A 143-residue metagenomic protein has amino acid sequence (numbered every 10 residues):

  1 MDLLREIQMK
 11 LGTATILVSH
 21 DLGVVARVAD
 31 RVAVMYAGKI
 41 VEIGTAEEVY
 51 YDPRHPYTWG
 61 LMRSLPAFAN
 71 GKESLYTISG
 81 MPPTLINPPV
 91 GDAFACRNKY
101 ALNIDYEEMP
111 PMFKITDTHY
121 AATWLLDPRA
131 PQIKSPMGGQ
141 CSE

Functional and structural regions predicted by a protein language model:
M1-E73: P-loop NTP-binding/switch modules centered on Walker-like glycine-rich loops
T45-E143: Short catalytic/signature loops enriched in Gly
